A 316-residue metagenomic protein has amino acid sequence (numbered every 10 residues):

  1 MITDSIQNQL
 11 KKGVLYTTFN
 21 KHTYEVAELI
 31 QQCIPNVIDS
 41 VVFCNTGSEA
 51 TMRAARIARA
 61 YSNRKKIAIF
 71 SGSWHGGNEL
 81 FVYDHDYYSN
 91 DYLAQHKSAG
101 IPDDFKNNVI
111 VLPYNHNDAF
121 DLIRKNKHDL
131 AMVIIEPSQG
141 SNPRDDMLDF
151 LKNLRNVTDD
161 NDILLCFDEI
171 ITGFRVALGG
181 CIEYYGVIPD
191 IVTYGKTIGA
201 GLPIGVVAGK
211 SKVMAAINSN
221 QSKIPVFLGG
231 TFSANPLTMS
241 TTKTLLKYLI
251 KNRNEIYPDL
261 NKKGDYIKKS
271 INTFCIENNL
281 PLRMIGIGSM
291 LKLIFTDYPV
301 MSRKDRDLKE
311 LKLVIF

Functional and structural regions predicted by a protein language model:
M1-F316: Conserved N-terminal phosphate-binding loop of PLP-dependent enzymes in the Aspartate aminotransferase
